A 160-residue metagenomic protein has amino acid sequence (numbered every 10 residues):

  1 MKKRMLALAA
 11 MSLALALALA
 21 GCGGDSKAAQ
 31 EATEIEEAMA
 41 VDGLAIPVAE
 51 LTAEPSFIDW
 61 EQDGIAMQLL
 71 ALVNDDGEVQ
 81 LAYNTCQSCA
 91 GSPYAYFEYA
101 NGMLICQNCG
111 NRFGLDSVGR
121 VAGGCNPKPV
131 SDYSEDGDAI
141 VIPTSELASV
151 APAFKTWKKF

Functional and structural regions predicted by a protein language model:
M1-A9: Bacterial N-terminal signal peptides that target proteins for export
A16, Q80-Y83, A100-M103, G119: Processing junctions and N-termini across compartments
L17-G21: C-terminal motif of bacterial Sec signal peptides marking the signal peptidase cleavage site
G23-D25: Bacterial signal peptide processing site
A28-E98, V130-F160: N-terminal pre-ligand scaffold of iron-sulfur
S92-A100, N111-R120: Iron-sulfur (Fe-S) cluster-binding segments and ferredoxin-like electron-carrier domains, especially [2Fe-2S]
A100-C109, R120-S131: Short cysteine/histidine-rich metal-coordination sites, predominantly Zn2+-binding motifs
